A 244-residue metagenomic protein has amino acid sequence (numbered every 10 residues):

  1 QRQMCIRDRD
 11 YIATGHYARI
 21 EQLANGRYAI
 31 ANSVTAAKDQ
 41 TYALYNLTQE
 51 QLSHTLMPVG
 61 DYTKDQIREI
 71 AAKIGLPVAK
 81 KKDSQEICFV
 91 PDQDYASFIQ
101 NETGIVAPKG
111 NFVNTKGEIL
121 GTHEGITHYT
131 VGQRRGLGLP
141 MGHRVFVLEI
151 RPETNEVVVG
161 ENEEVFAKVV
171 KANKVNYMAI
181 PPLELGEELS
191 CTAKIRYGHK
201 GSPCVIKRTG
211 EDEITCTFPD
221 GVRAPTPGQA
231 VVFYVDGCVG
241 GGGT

Functional and structural regions predicted by a protein language model:
R2-I6: Short, small-residue-biased leader/transition segments that mark boundaries at the very start of proteins
D10: Short acidic/polar active-site loop segments enriched in Thr and Asp
A13-Q22, A29-T244: AMP-forming adenylation/ATP pyrophosphatase catalytic core
